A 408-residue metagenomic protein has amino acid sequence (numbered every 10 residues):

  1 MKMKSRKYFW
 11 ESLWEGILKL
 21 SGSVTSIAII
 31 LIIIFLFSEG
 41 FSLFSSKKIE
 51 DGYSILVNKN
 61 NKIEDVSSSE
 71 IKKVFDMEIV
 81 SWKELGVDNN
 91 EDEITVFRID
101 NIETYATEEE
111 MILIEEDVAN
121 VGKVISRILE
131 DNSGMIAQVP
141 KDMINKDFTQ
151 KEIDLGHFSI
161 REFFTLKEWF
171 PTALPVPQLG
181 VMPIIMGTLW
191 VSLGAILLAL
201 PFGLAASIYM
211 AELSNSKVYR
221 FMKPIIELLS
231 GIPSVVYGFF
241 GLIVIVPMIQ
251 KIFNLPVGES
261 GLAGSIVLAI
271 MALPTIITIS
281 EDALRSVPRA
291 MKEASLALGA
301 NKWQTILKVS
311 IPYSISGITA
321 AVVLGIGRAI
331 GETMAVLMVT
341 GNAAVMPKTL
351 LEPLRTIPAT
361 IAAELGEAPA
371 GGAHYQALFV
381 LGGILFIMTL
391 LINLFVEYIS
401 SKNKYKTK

Functional and structural regions predicted by a protein language model:
K2-G16, F41-D51, S67-E70, E78-S81 (+6 more regions): Periplasmic/extracellular loop-to-transmembrane helix junction in inner-membrane transport proteins
E11, E39-F44, S159-L179, Y237-M271 (+1 more regions): Membrane-interfacial helix termini and adjacent extracytoplasmic/periplasmic loops of multi-pass transporters
W14-G16, F202-G241, K408: Cytoplasmic-entry segments and transmembrane alpha-helices of multi-pass inner-membrane transporters
K47-T165: Flexible loop/hinge segments at secondary-structure junctions
I279, P288, K302-M338: Transmembrane alpha-helices
E281, R285, R289, L296 (+2 more regions): C-terminal transmembrane helix and the adjacent membrane-cytosol boundary/short C-terminal tail of inner/organellar
L337-F386: Interhelical loop and adjacent transmembrane-helix boundary motif in polytopic membrane transport permeases
